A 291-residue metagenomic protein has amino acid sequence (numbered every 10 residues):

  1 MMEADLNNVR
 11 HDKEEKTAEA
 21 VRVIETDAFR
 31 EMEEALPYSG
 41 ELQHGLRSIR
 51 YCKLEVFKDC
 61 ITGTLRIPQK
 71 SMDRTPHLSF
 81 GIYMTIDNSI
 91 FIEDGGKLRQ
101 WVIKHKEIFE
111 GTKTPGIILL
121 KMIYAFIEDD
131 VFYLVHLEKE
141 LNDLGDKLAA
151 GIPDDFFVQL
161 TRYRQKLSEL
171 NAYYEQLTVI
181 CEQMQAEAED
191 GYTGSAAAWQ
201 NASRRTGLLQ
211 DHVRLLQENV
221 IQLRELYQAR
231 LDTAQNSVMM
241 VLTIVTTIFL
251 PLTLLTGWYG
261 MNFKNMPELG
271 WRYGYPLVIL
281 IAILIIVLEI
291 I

Functional and structural regions predicted by a protein language model:
M1-A186, Y192, R205-L208: Peripheral, non-transmembrane regulatory/ligand-interaction domains of membrane transport proteins
A28, P115-L119, A198, P251 (+1 more regions): Alpha-helical structural motif
F109-T112, Q183-Q200, Q217-D232: Hydrophobic alpha-helical transmembrane segments
E138, Q200-S203, R214: Generic alpha-helical structural signal
F156-Q159, A198, A234: DHp/HisKA histidine-phosphotransfer helix
G207-I291: Hydrophobic alpha-helical transmembrane segments and their immediately adjacent juxtamembrane loops
